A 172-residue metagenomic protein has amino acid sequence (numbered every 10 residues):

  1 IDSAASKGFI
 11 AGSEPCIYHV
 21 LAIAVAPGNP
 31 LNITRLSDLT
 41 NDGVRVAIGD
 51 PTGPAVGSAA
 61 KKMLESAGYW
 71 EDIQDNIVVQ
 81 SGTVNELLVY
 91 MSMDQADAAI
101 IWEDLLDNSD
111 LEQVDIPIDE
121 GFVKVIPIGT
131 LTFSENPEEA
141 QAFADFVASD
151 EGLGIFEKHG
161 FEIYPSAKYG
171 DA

Functional and structural regions predicted by a protein language model:
I1-A172: Exported/periplasmic ABC-transporter solute-binding proteins
